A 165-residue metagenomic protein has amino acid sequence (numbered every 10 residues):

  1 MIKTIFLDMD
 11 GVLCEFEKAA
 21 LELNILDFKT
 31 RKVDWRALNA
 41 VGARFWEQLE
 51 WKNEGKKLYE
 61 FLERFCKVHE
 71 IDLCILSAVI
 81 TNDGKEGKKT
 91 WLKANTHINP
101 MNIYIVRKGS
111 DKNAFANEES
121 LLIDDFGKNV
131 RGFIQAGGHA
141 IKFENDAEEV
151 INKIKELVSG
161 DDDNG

Functional and structural regions predicted by a protein language model:
M1-W46, Q135: Active-site neighborhood of HAD-like aspartate-dependent phosphohydrolases
D8, L76-A78, I123: Short hydrophobic segments within beta-strands
C14-E17, E22, H69-L73, N82-E86 (+3 more regions): Short catalytic/ligand-binding loop motif for oxyanion handling, primarily in non-cytosolic enzymes, centered on
R31, N39-C74, D83-E86: Short, acidic loop-to-helix structural element flanking the phosphoryl-transfer center in phosphate-processing enzymes
C74-D83, K89, H97-N113: A short, structured active-site edge motif that brings together acidic residues
I103-V130: Conserved Lys-Pro-Asp/Glu-containing loop-to-beta segment of HAD-superfamily phosphomonoesterases, centered on
K112-A116, N152-D161: Short amphipathic alpha-helix with an adjacent loop that forms part of the alpha/beta core around
L121-I154: Acidic, Mg2+-coordinating phosphoryl-transfer loop and its flanking beta/alpha structural elements, shared across
